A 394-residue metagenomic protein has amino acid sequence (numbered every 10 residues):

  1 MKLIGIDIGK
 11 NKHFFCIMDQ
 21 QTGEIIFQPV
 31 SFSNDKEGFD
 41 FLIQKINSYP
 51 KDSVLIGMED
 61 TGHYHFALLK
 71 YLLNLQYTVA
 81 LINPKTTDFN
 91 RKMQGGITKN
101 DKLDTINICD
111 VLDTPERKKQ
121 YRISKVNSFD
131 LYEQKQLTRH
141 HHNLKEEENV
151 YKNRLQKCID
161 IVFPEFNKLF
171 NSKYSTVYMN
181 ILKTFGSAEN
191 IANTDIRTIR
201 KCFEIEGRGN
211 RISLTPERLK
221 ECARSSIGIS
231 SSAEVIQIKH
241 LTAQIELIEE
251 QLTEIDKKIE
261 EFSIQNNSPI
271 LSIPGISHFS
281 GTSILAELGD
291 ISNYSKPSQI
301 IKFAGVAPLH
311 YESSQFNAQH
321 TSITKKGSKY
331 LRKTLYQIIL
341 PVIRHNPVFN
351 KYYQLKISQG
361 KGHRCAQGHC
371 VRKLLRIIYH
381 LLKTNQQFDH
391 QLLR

Functional and structural regions predicted by a protein language model:
M1-R394: A detector of single, family-specific signature residues that are central to catalytic or substrate-handling motifs
